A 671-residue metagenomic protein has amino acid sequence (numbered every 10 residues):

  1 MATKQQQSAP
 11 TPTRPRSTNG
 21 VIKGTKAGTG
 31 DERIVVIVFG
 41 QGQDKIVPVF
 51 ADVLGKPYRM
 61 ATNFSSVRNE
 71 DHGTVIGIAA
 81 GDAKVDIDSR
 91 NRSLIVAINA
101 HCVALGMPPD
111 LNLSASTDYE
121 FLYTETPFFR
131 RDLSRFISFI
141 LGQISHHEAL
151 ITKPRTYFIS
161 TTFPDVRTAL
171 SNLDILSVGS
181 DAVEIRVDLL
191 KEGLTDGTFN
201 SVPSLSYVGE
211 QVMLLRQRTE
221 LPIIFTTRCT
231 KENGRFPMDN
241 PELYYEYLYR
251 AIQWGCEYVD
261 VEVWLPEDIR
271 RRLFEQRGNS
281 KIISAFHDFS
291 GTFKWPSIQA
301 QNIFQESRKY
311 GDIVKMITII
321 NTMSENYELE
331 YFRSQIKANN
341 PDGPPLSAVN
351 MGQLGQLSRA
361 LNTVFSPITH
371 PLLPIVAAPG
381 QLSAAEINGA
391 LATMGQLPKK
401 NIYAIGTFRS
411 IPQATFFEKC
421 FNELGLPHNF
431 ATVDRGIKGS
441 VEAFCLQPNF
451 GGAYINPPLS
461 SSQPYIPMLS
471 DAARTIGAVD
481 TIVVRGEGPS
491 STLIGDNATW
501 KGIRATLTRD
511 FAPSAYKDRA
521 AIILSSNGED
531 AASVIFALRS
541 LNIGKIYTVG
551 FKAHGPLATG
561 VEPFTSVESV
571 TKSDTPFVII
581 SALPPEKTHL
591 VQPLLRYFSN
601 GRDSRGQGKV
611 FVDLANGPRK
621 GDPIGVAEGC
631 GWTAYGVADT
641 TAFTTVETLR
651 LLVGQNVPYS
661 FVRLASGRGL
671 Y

Functional and structural regions predicted by a protein language model:
T62-D71, K438, G560-P576: Short acidic low-complexity segments
S66-N91, W264-N401: Catalytic alpha/beta core domains of metabolic enzymes, predominantly
I151-L170, C229-E242, F286-S297: Active-site mouth loops of central-metabolism enzymes
T162, A182-L190, S201-P203, T226 (+5 more regions): Catalytic beta/alpha-barrel core
V183, L541-F564: NAD(P)-binding Rossmann-fold cofactor-contacting core
K400-A512, P618-V626: Phosphate/diphosphate ligand-binding glycine-rich loop within oxidoreductases
V484-E487, R596-S666: Rossmann-fold NAD(P)-binding glycine/threonine-rich loop
E568-S599, D603-Q607, V612: Rossmann-like NAD(P)-binding element
